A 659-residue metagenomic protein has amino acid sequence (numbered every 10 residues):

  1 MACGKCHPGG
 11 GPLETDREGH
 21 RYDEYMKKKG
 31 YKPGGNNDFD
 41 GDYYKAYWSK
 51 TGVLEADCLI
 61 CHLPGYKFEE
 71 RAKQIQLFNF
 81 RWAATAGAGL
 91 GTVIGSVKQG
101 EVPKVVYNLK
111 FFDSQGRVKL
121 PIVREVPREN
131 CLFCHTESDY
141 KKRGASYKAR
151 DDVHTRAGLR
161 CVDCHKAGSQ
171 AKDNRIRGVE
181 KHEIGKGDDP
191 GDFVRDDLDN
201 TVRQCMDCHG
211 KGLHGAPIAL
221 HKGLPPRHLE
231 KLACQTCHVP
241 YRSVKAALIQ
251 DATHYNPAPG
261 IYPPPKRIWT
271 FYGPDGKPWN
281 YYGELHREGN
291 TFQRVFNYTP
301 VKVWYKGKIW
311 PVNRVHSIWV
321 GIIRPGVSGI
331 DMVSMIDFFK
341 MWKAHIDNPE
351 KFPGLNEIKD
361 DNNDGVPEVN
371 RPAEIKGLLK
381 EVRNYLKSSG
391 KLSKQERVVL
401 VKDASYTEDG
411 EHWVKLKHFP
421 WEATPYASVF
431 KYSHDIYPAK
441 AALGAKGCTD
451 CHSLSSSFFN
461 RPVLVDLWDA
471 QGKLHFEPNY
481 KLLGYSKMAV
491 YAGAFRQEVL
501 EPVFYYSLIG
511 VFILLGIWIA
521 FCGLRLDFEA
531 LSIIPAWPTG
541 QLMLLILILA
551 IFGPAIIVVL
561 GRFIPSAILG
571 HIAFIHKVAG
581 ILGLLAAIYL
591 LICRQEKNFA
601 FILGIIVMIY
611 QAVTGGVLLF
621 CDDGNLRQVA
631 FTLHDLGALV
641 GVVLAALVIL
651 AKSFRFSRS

Functional and structural regions predicted by a protein language model:
M1-R143, R150-I533, A600-F601, I605-T614 (+4 more regions): C-type cytochrome heme-c attachment and multiheme electron-transfer modules
L514-S659: Membrane-embedded alpha-helical bundles that constitute the cytochrome b-like, heme-associated redox core of multi-pass
